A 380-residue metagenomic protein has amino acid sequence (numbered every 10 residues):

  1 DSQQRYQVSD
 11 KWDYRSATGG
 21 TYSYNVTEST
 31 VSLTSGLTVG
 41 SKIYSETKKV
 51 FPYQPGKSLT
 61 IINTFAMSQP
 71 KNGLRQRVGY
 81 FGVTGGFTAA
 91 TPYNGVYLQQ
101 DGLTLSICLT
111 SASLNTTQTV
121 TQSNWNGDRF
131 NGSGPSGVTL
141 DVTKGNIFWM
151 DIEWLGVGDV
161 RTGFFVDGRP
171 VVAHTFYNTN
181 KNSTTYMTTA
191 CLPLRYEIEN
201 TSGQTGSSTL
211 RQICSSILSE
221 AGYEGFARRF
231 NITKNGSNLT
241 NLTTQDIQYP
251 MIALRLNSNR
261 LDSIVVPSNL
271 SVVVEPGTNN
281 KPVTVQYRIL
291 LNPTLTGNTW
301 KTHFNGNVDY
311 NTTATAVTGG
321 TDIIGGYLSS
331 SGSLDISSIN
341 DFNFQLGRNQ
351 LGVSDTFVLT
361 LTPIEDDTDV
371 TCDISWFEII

Functional and structural regions predicted by a protein language model:
L33-Q118, L254-V265, V272-G297, K301: Secretory/extracellular carbohydrate-interaction modules and structurally similar beta-sandwich "look-alikes"
V50, G134-I147, G325-D355: Beta-sandwich interaction modules
N72-D101, R169-V171, V353, L361-I380: C-terminal interaction-tip segments
L114-I147: Short, aromatic/His-centered strand-loop micro-motif at the edge of beta-sheets
S136, V166-T189: Short, solvent-exposed beta-strand-to-loop segments that form ligand-recognition rims of beta-rich domains
T143-D159, F165-D167: Localized edge beta-strand/strand-to-loop motifs within extracellular or lumenal beta-rich domains
N178-D246: Ligand-recognition surfaces built from glycine- and aromatic
T188-N200, S268-L270, Q345-D366: Noncatalytic modules at the cell exterior or secretory-pathway interfaces, chiefly beta-strand-rich lectin/adhesion
